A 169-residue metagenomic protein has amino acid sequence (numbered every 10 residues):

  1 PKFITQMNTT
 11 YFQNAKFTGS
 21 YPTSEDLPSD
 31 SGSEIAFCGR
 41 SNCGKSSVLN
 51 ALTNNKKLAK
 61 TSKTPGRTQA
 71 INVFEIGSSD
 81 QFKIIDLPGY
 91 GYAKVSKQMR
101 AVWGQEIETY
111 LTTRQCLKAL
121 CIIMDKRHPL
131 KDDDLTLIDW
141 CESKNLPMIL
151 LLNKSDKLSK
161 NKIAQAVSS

Functional and structural regions predicted by a protein language model:
F3-Y92: Conserved G1/Walker A P-loop phosphate-binding module
S31, K57, A70, K83 (+6 more regions): Helical mechanochemical/support elements of P-loop NTPase systems and associated helical scaffolds
N50, I85, Q105-T109, D139: Internal, well-ordered alpha-helical scaffold/interface segments that support domain packing or protein-protein contacts
S62, V95, I122-K126: Conserved short-loop catalytic and cofactor-binding motifs
I71-E75, Q105-T113: Conserved alpha-helical scaffold flanking the Walker A/P-loop in AAA+ ATPase domains
Y90-R100, D156-S159: Flexible beta-alpha connector loops of hexameric P-loop NTPases
E108-S169: Conserved C-terminal guanine-recognition region of P-loop GTPase G domains, centered on the G4
